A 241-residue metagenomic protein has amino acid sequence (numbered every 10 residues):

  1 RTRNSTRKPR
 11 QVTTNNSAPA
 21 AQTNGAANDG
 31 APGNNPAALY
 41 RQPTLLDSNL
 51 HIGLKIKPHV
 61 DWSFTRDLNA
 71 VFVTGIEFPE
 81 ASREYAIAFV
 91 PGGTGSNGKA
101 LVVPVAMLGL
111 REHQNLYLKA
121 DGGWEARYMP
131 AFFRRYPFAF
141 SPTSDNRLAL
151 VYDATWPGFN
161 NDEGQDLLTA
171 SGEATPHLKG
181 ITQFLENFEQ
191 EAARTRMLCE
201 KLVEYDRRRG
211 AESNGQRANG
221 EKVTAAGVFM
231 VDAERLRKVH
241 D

Functional and structural regions predicted by a protein language model:
R3, R7-M107: Short, extreme N-terminal leader segments that mark the start of a protein/domain
S48, I56-P58, G109, R135 (+3 more regions): Generic structural "secondary-structure junction" signal
W62-R66, R111-G122, E191-M197: Short, basic/low-complexity N-terminal boundary segments at the transition from targeting/disordered tails
F64-V71, G75-E80, G122-F132, C199-R207: Short, solvent-exposed secondary-structure boundary motifs
A81-E84, R134-R135, S144, R208-G210: A short, compositionally biased
S82, Y128-A131, A193, V231: Short, well-structured alpha-helical interface segments that form or flank functional binding sites
V90, V103-L168: Aromatic- and glycine-enriched beta-alpha-beta binding-site module
F140-D241: A contiguous, surface-oriented mixed alpha/beta subdomain in the mid-to-C-terminal portion of proteins that forms
